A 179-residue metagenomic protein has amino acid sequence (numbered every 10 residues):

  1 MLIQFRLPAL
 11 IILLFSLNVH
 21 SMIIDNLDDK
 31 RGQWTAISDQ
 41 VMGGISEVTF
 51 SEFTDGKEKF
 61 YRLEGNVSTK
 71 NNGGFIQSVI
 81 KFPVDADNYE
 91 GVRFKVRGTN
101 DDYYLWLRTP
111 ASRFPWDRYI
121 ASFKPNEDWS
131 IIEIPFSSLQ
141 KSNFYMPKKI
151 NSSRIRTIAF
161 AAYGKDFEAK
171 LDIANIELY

Functional and structural regions predicted by a protein language model:
M1-P8: Bacterial N-terminal signal peptides that target proteins for export
P8-N18: Bacterial N-terminal signal peptides
V19-Y179: Beta-rich carbohydrate-recognition modules and glycan-binding surfaces
